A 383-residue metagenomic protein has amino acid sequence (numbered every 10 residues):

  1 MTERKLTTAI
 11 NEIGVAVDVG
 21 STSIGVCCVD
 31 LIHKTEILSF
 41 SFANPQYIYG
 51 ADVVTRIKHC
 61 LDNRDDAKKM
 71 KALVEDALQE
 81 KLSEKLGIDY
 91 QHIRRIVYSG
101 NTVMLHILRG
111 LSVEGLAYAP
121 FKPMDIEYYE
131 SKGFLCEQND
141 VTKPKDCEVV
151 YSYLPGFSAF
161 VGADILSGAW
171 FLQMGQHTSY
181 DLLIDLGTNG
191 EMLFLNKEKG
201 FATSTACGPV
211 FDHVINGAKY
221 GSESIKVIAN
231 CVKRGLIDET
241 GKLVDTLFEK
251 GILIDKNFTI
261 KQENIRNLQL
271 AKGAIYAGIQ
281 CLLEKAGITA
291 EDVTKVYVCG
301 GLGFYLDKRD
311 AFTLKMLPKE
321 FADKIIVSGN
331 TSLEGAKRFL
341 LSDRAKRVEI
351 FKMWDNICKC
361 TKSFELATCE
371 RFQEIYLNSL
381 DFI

Functional and structural regions predicted by a protein language model:
M1-I107, G115-A117, S152: N-terminal glycine/serine-rich phosphate-binding loop of ATP-dependent small-molecule kinases, especially carbohydrate
G20-S21, V26-C28, K34-D52, E114-E130 (+3 more regions): Glycine-rich phosphate-binding loop of actin/hexokinase-like ATP-binding domains
S39-E75, E148-Q173, K197-E239, E263 (+2 more regions): Glycine-rich phosphate-binding loop plus the immediately following alpha-helix
D52, S83, I93, I107-S167: Glycine-rich phosphate-binding loop and adjoining helix at the ATP-binding site of ATP-dependent phosphoryl-transfer
D76-K85, I165-G168, L172, Q269-E291: Phosphate/ATP-binding catalytic cores across multiple sugar-kinase/actin-like superfamilies, primarily ASKHA
E148-L166, R338-I383: Acidic, glycine/GT-rich loop-and beta-edge segments that sit at the periphery of enzyme/chaperone cores
N196-E198, I288-M353: Catalytic phosphate/nucleotide-handling subdomain of diverse soluble enzymes
V232-T289: A contiguous, well-structured pocket-lining segment that forms one wall/lid of small-molecule binding clefts in soluble
